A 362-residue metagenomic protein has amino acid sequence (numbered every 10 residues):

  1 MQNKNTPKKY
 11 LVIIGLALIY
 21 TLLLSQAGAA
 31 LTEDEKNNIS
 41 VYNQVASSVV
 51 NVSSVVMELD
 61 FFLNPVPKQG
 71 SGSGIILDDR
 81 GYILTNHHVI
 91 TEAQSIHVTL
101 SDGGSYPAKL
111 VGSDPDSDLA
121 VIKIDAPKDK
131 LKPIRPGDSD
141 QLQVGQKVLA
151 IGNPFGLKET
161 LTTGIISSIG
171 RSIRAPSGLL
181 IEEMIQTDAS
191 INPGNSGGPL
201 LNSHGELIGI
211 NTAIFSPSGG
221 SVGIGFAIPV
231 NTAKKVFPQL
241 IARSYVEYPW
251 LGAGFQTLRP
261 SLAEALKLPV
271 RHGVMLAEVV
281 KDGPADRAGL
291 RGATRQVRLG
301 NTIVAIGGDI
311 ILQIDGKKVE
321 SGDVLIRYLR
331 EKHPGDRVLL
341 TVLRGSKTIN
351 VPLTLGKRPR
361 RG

Functional and structural regions predicted by a protein language model:
Q2-I14: Bacterial N-terminal signal peptides that target proteins for export
I13-S25: Bacterial N-terminal signal peptides
G28-H272, A277-K281, G322-I326, R330 (+3 more regions): Serine-dependent protease modules
F61-F62, G300-I303, S346: Short, solvent-exposed loop/turn segments that connect beta-strands within catalytic domains and beta-strand-rich
I83-L84, R287-G322: Conserved PDZ fold ligand-binding element
E264, D286-A288, Q296-L299, I349-P352 (+1 more regions): Extended hydrophobic-aromatic, low-complexity segments
